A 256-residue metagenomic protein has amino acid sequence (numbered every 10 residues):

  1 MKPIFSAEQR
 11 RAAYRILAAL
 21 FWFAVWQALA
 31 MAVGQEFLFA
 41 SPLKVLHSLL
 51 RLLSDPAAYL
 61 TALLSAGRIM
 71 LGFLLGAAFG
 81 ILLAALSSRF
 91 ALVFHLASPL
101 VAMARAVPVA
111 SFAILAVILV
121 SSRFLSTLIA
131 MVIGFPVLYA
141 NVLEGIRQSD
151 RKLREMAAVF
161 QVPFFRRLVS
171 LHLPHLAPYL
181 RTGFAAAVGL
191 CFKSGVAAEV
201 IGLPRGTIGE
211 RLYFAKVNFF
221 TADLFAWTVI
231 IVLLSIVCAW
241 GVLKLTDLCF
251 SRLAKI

Functional and structural regions predicted by a protein language model:
M1-L20, W240-I256: Transmembrane alpha-helical segments of polytopic membrane transport and secretion proteins
I4-A7, A32-L74: Periplasmic/extracellular loop-to-transmembrane helix junction in inner-membrane transport proteins
L71-V101: Transmembrane-helix boundary motif in ABC transporter permease subunits
A91, P178, T182, A226-I256: C-terminal transmembrane helix and the adjacent membrane-cytosol boundary/short C-terminal tail of inner/organellar
A102-V137, E144-G145: Generic hydrophobic transmembrane alpha-helix motif, especially the helices
L128-V132, F165-A197, C238: Transmembrane alpha-helices
A130, G183-L233, L243: Non-cytoplasmic
N141-L180, L212: Short cytoplasmic-facing helical segments at TM-TM junctions of multi-pass membrane proteins
